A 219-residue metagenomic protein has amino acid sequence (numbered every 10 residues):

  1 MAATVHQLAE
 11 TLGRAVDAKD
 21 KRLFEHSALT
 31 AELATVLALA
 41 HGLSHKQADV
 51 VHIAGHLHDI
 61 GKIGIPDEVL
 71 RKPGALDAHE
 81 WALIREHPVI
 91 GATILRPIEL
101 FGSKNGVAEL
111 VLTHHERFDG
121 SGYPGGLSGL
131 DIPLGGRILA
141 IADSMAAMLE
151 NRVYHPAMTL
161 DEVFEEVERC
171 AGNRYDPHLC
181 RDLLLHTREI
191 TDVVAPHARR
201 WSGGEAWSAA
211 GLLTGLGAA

Functional and structural regions predicted by a protein language model:
A2-A219: Histidine- and acidic-residue-rich, metal-dependent catalytic cores
